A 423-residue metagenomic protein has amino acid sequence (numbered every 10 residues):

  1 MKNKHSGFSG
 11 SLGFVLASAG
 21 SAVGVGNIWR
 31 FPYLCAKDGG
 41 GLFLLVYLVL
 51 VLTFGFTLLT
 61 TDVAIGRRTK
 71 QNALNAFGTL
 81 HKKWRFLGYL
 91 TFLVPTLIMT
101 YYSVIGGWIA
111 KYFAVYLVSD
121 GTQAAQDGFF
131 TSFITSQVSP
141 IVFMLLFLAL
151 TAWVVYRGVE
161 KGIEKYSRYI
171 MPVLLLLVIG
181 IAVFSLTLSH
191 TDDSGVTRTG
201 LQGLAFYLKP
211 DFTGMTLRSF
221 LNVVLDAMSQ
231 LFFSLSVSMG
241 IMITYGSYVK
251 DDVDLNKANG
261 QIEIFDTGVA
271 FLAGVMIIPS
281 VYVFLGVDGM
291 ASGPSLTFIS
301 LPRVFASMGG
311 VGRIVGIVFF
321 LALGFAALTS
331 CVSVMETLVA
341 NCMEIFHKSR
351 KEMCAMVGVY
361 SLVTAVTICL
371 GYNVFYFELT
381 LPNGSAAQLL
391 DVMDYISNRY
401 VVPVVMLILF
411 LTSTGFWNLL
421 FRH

Functional and structural regions predicted by a protein language model:
M1-W29, L58-V63, R67-T79, R85-Y89 (+1 more regions): Membrane-interface "cap" regions at the ends of multi-pass membrane proteins
K2-F8, R168-L328, V332, E352-M353: Membrane-embedded translocation segments of transport machinery
K2-H5, L34-D38, Q71-L90, S103-G162 (+4 more regions): Inter-helical loop and helix-membrane interface segments of multi-pass membrane transporters/permeases
S6, C35-T61, S139-P140: Extracellular loop-to-transmembrane helix junctions
G7, G13-F14, S21, Q137-V142 (+4 more regions): Loop-to-transmembrane helix boundary motifs in multi-pass membrane proteins
G10-L48, I241, K257-G260, I264-T267: Transmembrane helix-boundary motif of multi-pass solute transporters/channels
L34-D38, A64, T79-L80, F86-P95 (+5 more regions): Membrane-water interface regions at transmembrane-helix termini and the short interhelical loops of multi-pass membrane
G55-L74, W84-F129, G324-M343, P403-V404: Hydrophobic transmembrane alpha-helices that form the core helical bundles of multi-pass secondary transporters
